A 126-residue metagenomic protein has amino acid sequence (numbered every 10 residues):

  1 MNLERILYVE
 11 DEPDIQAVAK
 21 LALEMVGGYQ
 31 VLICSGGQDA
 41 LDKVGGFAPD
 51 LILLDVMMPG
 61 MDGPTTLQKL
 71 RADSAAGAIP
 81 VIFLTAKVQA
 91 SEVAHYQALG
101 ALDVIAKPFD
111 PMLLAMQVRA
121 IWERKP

Functional and structural regions predicted by a protein language model:
E10: Conserved acidic carboxylate
P13-L32: Two-component/phosphorelay signaling modules centered on CheY-like receiver
I33-L51, Q68: Acidic, metal-coordinating helix/loop segments flanking the phosphotransfer/catalytic sites of two-component signaling
D55, T85: Active-site residues of response regulator receiver
M58: Receiver (REC) domain active-site loop signature in two-component systems and cognate sites in sensor histidine kinases
L102: Short, glycine/charged-rich "phosphate-handling" switch motifs in NTP-dependent and phosphotransfer domains
F109-V118: C-terminal output helix
